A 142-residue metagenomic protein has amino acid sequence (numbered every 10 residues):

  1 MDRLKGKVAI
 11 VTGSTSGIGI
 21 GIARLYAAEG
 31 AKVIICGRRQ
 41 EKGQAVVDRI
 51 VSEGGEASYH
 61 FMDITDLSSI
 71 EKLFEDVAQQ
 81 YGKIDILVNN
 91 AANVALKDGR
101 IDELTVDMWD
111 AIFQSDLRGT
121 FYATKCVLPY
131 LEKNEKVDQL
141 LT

Functional and structural regions predicted by a protein language model:
K7, G55-E56, K83-I84, L131-T142: Active-site loop of short-chain dehydrogenase/reductase
V8, T15-G17, R39: Conserved glycine-rich cofactor-binding loop
A31-A45: Conserved glycine-rich Rossmann-like NAD(P)H-binding loop of the short-chain dehydrogenase/reductase
Q40, F61-L73, V106: The beta1-alpha1 cofactor-binding region of Rossmann-like NAD(H)/NADP(H)-dependent oxidoreductases
A91-K97: Conserved NAD(P)H cofactor-binding loop of Rossmann-fold oxidoreductase domains
D98-I101, T105-F113: Substrate-binding pocket helix/loop in short-chain dehydrogenase/reductase
T124-K125: A short, exposed helix-loop element centered on a Lys and neighboring polar residues
